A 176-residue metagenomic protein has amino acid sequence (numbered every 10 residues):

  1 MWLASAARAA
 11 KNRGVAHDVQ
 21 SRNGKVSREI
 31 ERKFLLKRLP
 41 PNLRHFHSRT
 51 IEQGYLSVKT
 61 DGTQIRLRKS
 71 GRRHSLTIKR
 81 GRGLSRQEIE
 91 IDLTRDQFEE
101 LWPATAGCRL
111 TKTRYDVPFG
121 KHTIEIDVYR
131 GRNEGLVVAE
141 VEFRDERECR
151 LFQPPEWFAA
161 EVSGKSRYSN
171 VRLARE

Functional and structural regions predicted by a protein language model:
W2-L3, V15-E176: Phosphate-end processing signature that detects enzymes handling 5′-triphosphorylated RNA and polyphosphate
